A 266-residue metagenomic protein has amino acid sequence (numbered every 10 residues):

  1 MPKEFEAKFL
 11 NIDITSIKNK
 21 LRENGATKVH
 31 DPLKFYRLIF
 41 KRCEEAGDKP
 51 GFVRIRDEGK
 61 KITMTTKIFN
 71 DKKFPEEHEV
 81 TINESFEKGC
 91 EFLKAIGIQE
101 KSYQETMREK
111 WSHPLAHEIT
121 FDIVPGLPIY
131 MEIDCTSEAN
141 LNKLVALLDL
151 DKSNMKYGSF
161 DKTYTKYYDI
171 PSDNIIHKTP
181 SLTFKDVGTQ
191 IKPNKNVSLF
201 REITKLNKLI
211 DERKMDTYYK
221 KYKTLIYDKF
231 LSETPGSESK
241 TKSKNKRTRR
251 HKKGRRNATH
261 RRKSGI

Functional and structural regions predicted by a protein language model:
M1, K18, K61, P128-Y130 (+2 more regions): Long, contiguous binding/interaction regions
M1-A116, S153-F230, R247-R256: N-terminal strand-loop-strand beta-hairpin
R37-L38, I68-F69, F86, T120-I123 (+4 more regions): Generic hydrophobic/packing signal
K72-F74, S137, R261-R262: Intrinsic-disorder/low-complexity, polar/charged segments
I96, S102-A146: Conserved, surface-exposed functional patches that form binding/active-site neighborhoods
T234-G265: Arg/Lys-rich, intrinsically disordered low-complexity tails that mediate electrostatic binding and condensation
